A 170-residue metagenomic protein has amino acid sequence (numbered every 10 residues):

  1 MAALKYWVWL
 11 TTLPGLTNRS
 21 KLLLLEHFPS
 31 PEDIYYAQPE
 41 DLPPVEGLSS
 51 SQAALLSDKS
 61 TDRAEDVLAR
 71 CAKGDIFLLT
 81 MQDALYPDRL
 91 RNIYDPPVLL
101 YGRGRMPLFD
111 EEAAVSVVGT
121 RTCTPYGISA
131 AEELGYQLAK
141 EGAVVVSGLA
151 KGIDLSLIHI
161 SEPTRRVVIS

Functional and structural regions predicted by a protein language model:
M1-Y136, K140: Short, positively charged patches
F77, V144, R166: Residue-level detector of anion-binding/catalytic polar loops
T122, A150, V167: Short, glycine/serine-rich, charged loops/turns that create anion-binding and catalytic segments at active sites
G135, A139, A143-S161: Phosphate/pyrophosphate-binding betaalpha-module
I158-S170: Single conserved hydrophobic/aromatic residue that forms the stacking wall/gate of nucleotide- or nucleobase-binding
